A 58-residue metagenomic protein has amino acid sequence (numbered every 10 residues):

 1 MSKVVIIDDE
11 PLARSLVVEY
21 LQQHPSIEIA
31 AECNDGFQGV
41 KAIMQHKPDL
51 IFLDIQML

Functional and structural regions predicted by a protein language model:
M1-K3: Non-catalytic signal-transmission and effector/linker regions of two-component phosphorelay proteins
V5, A30-A31: Conserved beta-strand positions in the Rossmann-like core of class I SAM-dependent methyltransferases
D8, D54: Active-site residues of response regulator receiver
P11-A30: Two-component/phosphorelay signaling modules centered on CheY-like receiver
E32-K41: Helix N-cap/capping motif at the beta->alpha junctions
A42-H46: Conserved phosphotransfer cores of two-component systems
K47-F52: Proline-aspartate-enriched helix->loop->beta-strand connector
M57: Receiver (REC) domain active-site loop signature in two-component systems and cognate sites in sensor histidine kinases
